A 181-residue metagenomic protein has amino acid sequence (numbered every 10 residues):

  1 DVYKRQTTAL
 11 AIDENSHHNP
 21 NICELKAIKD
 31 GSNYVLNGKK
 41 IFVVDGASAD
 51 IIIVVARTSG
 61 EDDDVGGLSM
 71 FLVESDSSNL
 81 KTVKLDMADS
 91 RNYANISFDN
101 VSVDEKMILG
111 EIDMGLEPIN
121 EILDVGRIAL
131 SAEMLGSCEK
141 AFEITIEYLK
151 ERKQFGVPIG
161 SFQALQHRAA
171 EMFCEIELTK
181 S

Functional and structural regions predicted by a protein language model:
V2-Y3: Short, small-residue-biased leader/transition segments that mark boundaries at the very start of proteins
T7-K29: A gly/ser-rich beta-alpha-beta helix-loop segment of oxidoreductase catalytic cores
A9, E24-K26, I51-V55, M70-L72 (+3 more regions): Conserved hydrophobic/aromatic beta-strand scaffold that supports enzyme active sites
L10, L36-G38, V54, F71 (+4 more regions): Buried hydrophobic positions in well-ordered alpha/beta secondary-structure cores of metabolic enzymes
E14-H18, F42-D45, E61-D62, L85-N92: Short Gly/Pro-enriched turn/cap motifs at secondary-structure boundaries
K39-K81: A short core secondary-structure module
L80-E177: Glycine-rich beta->alpha junctions and the first turn(s) of the following alpha-helix
